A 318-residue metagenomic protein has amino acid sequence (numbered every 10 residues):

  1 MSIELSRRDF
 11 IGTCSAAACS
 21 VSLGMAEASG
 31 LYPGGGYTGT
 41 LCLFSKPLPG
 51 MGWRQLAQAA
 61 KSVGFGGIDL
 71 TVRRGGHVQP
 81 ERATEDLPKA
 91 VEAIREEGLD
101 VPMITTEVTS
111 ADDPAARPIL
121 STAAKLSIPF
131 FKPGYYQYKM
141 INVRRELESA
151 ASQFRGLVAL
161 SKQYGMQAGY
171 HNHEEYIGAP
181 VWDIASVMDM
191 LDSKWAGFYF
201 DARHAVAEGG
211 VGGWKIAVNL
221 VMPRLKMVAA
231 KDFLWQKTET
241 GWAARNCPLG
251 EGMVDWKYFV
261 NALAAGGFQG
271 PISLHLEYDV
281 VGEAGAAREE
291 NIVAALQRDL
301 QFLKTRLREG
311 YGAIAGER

Functional and structural regions predicted by a protein language model:
I3-D9, C19-P33: N-terminal twin-arginine translocation
D9-S22, R54-A57, R74, A93-D100 (+3 more regions): Active-site acidic/histidine proton-transfer and metal-coordination neighborhood in alpha/beta enzyme cores
G24-A59: C-terminal segment of N-terminal export signals and the immediately downstream linker at the start of the mature
G39-S45, I68-L70, V101-T106, F131-P133 (+4 more regions): Hydrophobic faces of well-ordered beta-strands that scaffold small-molecule active sites in alpha/beta enzyme cores
F44-L48, T71-G75, T106-T109, Y136-Y138 (+4 more regions): Active-site beta-loop-alpha junctions enriched in small/polar residues
A60, I68, I94, A123 (+5 more regions): Conserved, mostly hydrophobic/aromatic
T71-K89, I141: Glycine-rich, proline-tolerant flexible connector loops at the mouths of alpha/beta enzymes
S161-M253, V260: Acidic/histidine-rich catalytic cores of soluble enzymes
